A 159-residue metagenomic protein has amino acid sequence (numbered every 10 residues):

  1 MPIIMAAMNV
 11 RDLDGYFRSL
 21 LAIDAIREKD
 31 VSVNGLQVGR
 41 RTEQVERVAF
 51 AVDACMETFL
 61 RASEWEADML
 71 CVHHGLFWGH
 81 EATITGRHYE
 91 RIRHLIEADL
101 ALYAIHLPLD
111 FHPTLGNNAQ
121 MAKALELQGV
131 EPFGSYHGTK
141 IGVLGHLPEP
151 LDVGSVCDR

Functional and structural regions predicted by a protein language model:
P2-R159: Hydrophobic structural segments
